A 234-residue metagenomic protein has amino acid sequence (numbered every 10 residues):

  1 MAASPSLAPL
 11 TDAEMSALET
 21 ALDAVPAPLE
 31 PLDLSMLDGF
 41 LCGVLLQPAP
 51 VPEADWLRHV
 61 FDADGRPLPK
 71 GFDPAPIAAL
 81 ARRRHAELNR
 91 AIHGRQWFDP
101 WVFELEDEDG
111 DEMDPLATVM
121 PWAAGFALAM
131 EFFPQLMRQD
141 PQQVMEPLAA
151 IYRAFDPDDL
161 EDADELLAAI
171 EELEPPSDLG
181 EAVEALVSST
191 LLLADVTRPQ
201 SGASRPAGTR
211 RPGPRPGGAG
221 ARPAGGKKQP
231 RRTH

Functional and structural regions predicted by a protein language model:
M1-M120, A127, E131-H234: Acidic/negatively charged segments and metal-coordination signatures
